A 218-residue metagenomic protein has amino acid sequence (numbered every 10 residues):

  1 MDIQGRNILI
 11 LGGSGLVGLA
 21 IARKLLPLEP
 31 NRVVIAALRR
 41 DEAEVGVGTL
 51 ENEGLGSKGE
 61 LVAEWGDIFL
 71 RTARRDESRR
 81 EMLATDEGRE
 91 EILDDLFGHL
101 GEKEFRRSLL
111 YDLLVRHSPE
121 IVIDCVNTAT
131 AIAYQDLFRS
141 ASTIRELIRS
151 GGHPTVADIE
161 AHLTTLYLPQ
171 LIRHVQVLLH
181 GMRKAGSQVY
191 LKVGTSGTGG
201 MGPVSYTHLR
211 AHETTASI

Functional and structural regions predicted by a protein language model:
I8-G12: Conserved N-terminal Rossmann-fold NAD(P)-binding element of oxidoreductases
S14, A22: N-terminal Rossmann NAD(P)H-binding glycine-rich loop of SDR-like oxidoreductase domains
V17: Hydrophobic/small residue at the entry helix of a nucleotide-binding pocket
L25: Aromatic pocket-lining residues of Rossmann-like dinucleotide-binding sites
P30, S118-E120: Proline-aspartate-enriched helix->loop->beta-strand connector
P30-A43: Conserved glycine-rich Rossmann-like NAD(P)H-binding loop of the short-chain dehydrogenase/reductase
E64-S118, N127: A structured beta-alpha segment of the ubiquitous adenosine-cofactor-binding alpha/beta core
T207-T214: Conserved small/polar residues in nucleotide/adenosyl-binding loops
